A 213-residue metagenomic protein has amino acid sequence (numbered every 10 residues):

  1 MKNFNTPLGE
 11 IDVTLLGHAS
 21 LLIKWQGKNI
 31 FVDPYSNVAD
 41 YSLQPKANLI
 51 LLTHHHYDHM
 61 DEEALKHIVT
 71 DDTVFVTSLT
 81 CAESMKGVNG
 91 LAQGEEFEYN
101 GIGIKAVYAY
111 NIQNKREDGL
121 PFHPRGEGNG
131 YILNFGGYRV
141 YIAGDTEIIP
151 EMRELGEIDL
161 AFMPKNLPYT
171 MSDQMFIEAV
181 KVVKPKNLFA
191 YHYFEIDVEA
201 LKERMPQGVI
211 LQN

Functional and structural regions predicted by a protein language model:
M1-P45, V88-G156, M171, N213: Core dinuclear metal-dependent hydrolase active-site scaffold
K28-I30, L49, V74, Y138-V140 (+2 more regions): Structural motif
V32-D33, L51-L52, K105, A109 (+2 more regions): Redox-cofactor binding/interface segments in oxidoreductases and associated redox assembly factors
S36-S84, E157-F162: Active-site metal-binding motif and surrounding structural segment of the metallo-beta-lactamase
H56, C81, Y110, E147 (+2 more regions): Catalytic metal-binding/acid-base residues of hydrolase active sites
E62-V69, G130, M152-R153, F176-V180 (+1 more regions): Short amphipathic alpha-helical segments and helix-helix/interface helices
N89-N100, R125, I177-N213: Binuclear metal-ion centers of metallo-dependent hydrolases, dominated by the metallo-beta-lactamase
E154, L160-K181: Active-site-proximal segments of metal-dependent phosphoesterases and phosphodiesterases across multiple
